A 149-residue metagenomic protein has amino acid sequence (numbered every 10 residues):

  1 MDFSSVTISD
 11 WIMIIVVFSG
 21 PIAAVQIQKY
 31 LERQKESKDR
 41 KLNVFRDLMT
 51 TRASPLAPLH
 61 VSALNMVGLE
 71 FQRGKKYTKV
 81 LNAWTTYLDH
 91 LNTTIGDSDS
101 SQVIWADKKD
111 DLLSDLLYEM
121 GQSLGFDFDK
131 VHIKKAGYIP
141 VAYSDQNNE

Functional and structural regions predicted by a protein language model:
M1-E32: Membrane-embedded hydrophobic alpha-helical segments
G20-E149: Conserved non-transmembrane functional hotspots
